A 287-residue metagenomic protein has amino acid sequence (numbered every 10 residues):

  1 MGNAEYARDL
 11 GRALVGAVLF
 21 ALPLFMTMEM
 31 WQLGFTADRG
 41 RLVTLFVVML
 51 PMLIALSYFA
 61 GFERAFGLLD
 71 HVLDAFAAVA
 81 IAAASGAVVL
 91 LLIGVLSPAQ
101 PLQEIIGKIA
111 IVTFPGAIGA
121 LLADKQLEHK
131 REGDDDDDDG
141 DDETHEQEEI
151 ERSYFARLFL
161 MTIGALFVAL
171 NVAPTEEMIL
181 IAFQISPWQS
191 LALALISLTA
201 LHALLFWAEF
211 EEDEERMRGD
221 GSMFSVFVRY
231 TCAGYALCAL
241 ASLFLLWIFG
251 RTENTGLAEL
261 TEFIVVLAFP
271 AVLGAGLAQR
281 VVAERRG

Functional and structural regions predicted by a protein language model:
M1-G2, A55-G67, K125-E128, W207-E215 (+1 more regions): C-terminal ends of transmembrane helices
M1-P51: N-terminal signal-anchor module of multipass membrane proteins
G11-P23, A78-A87, I111-D124, R152-T175 (+4 more regions): Alpha-helical transmembrane segments of multi-pass integral membrane proteins
Q32-D38, A60-D74, P98-Q103, A182 (+3 more regions): Interfacial helix-loop-helix linkers and transmembrane-helix boundary segments in multi-pass membrane proteins
T36-M49, Q103-I118, Q184-A200, V266: Alpha-helical transmembrane segments
F66-L158, V282-G287: Membrane-interface helix-loop-helix junctions at boundaries between adjacent transmembrane segments
A87-P101, A165-I181, A239-A258: Alpha-helical transmembrane segments and their membrane-interface junctions in multi-pass membrane proteins
V168-G221: Transmembrane helical segments that form the transport core of multi-pass membrane transport proteins
